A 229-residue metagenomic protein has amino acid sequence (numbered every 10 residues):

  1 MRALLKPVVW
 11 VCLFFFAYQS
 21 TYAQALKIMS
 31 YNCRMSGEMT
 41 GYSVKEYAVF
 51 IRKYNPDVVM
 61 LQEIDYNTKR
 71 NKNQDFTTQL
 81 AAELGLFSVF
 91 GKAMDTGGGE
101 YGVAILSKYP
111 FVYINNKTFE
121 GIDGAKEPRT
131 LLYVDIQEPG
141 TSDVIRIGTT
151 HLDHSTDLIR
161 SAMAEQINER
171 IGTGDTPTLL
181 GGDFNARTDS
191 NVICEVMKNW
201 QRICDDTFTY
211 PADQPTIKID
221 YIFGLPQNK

Functional and structural regions predicted by a protein language model:
M1-A25: Bacterial Sec-dependent N-terminal signal peptides
C12, Y22-Y54, V58, F87-F90 (+1 more regions): Active-site regions of metal-assisted phosphoester/phosphodiester hydrolases, unifying DNase/endonuclease modules
C33-S36, L61-R70: Active-site neighborhood of divalent metal-dependent phosphoester/pyrophosphate hydrolases
E46, R52, Y66-Q79, E83: Membrane-embedded segments
